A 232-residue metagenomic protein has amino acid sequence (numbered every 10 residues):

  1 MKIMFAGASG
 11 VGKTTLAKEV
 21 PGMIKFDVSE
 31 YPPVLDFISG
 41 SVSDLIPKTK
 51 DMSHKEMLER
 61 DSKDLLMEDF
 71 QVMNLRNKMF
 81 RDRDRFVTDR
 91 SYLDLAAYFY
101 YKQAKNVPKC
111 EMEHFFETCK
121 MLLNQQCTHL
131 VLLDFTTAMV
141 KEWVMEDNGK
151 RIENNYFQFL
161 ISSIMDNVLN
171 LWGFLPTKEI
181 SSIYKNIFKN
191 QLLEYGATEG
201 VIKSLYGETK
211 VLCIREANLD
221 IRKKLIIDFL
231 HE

Functional and structural regions predicted by a protein language model:
F5: Hydrophobic anchor at the beta1->P-loop junction of P-loop NTPases
S9: The conserved Walker
K13: Conserved lysine of the Walker
K18, G22-N74: Conserved substrate/cofactor phosphate-moiety recognition/catalytic segment in nucleotide-dependent phosphotransferases
L35-S41, F135, W172-R222: Acidic carboxylate-rich catalytic motifs and surrounding loops in phosphoryl-/glycosyl-chemistry enzymes
D36-G40, D89-Y92, A97, V131-T137: Short loop/turn segments at strand-loop or loop-helix junctions that form parts of catalytic or ligand-binding pockets
D64-Q125: Glycine-rich phosphate-binding loop used to anchor ATP phosphates in small-molecule kinases, encompassing both
K102-E194: A glycine- and Lys/Arg-enriched "phosphate-lid" helix/loop adjacent to the NTP-binding pocket of small-molecule kinases
